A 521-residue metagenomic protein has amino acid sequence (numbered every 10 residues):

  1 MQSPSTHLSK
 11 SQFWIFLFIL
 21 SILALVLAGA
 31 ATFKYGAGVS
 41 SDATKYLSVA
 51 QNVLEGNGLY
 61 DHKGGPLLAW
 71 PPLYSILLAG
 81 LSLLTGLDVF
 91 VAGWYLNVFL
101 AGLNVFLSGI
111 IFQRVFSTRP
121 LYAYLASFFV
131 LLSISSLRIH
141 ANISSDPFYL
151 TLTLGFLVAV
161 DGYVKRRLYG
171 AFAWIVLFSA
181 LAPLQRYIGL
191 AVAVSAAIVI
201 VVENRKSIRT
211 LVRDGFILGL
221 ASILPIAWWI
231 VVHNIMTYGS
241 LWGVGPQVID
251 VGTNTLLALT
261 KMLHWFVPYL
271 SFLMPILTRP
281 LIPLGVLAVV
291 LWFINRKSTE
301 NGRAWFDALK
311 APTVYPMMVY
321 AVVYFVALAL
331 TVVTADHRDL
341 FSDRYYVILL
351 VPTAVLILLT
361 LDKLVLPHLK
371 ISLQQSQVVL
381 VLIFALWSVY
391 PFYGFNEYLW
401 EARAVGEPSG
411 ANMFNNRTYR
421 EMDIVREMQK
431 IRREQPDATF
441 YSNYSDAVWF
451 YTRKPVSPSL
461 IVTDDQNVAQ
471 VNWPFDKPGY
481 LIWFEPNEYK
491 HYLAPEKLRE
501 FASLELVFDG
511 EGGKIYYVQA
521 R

Functional and structural regions predicted by a protein language model:
L8-S11, F116, R167-L168, N204-I217 (+2 more regions): Membrane-interface helix-loop-helix junctions at transmembrane boundaries of multi-pass membrane enzymes, predominantly
F13-I19, L177, V194, G219-I223 (+2 more regions): Signature aromatic-anchored transmembrane alpha helix within multi-pass, membrane-resident enzymes that catalyze glycan
L17-L23, Y124-A126, V130, W174 (+5 more regions): Transmembrane alpha-helix segments characteristic of polytopic inner-membrane glycan-assembly/cell-envelope
A28-G29, G189, R213-W292, M317-L328 (+1 more regions): Membrane-lumen/periplasm interface segments of specific transmembrane helices in polyprenyl phosphate-linked
Y95-S117, T151, G155-A159: Transmembrane-helix motifs of polytopic, lipid-linked glycan transferases
R114-T118, F156-F172, A182: Membrane-interface transmembrane helices that cradle and orient dolichyl/undecaprenyl
I139-H140, D146, A182-Q185, A191 (+2 more regions): Hydrophobic/aromatic-rich transmembrane helices and adjacent perimembrane loops
V160, V379-A447: Membrane-embedded, lumen/periplasm-facing catalytic core of multi-pass transferases that use lipid-linked donors
